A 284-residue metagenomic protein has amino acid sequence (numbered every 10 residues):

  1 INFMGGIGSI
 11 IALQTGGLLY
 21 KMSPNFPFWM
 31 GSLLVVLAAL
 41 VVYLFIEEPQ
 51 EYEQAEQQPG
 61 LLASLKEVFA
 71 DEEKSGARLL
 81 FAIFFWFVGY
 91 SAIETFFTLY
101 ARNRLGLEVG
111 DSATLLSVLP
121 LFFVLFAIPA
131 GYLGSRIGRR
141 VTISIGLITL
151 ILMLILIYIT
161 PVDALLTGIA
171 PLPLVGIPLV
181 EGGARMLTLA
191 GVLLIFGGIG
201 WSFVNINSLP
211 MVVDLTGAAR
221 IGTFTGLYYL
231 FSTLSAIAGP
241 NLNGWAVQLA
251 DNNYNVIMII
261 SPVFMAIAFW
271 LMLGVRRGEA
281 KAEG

Functional and structural regions predicted by a protein language model:
I1-Y20, F28-V35, W86-T95, L119-A130 (+1 more regions): Substrate-agnostic recognition of the 12-TM MFS/MFS-like secondary transporter fold
G17-L33, G183, W245-M265: A membrane-interface helix-boundary motif in multi-pass transporters
Y20, F126-R139, L165, V247: Helix-to-loop junctions at the C-terminal end of transmembrane segments in multipass secondary transporters
V42-E56, D163-A164, L273-G284: Helix-loop junctions on the cytosolic side of multi-pass membrane transporters, especially the intracellular loop
E47-F81, P178-E181: Juxtamembrane intracellular "pre-TM" segments in multi-pass secondary transporters
T95-S112, Q248: Short amphipathic helix-loop junctions that connect adjacent transmembrane helices in Major Facilitator Superfamily/SLC
R136-I148: Cytoplasmic membrane-interface "Motif A"-like loop-to-helix N-cap segments of 12-TM Major Facilitator Superfamily
I148-G183: C-terminal ends and interior cores of transmembrane alpha-helices in multi-pass membrane transporters/permeases
